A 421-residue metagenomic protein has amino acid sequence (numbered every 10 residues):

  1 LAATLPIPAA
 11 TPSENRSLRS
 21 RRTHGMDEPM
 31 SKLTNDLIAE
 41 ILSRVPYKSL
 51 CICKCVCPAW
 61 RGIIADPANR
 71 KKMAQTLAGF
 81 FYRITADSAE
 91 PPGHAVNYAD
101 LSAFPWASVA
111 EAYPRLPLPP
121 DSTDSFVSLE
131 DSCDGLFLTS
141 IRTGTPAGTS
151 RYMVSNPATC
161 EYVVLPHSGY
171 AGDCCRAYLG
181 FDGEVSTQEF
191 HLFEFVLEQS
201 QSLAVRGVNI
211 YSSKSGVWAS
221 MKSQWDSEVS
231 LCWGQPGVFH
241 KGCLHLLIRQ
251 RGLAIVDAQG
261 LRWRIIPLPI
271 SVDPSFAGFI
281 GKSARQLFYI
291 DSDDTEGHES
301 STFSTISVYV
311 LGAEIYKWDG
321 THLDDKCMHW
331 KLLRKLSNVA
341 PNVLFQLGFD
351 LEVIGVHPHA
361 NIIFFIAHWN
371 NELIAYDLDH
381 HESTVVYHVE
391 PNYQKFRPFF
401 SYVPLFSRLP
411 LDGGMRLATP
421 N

Functional and structural regions predicted by a protein language model:
L1-N421: N-terminal entry/capping and adjacent linker segments that precede and initiate structured domains
